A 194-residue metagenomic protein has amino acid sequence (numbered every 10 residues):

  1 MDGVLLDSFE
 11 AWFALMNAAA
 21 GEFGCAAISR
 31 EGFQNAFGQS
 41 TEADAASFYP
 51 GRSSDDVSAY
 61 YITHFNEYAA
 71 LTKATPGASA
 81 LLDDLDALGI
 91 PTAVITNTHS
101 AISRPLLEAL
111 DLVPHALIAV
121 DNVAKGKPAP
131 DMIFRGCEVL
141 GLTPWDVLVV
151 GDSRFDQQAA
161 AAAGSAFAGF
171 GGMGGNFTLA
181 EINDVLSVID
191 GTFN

Functional and structural regions predicted by a protein language model:
M1-L88, H99, R104: N-terminal helical cap/lid subdomain that shapes the substrate entry/recognition surface in HAD-like hydrolases
L6, T75, A93-N97, G126 (+1 more regions): Active-site-adjacent beta-strand anchor residues
D83-D86, I90, S100-N194: Asp-based, Mg2+/Mn2+-dependent phosphohydrolase catalytic module
